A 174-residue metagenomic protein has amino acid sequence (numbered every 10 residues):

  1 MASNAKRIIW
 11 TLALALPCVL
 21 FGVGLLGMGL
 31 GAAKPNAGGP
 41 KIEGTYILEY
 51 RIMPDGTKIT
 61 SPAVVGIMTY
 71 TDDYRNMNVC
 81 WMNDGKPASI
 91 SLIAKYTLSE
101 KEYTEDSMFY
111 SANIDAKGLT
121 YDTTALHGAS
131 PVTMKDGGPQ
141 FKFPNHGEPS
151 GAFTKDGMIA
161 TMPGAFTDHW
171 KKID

Functional and structural regions predicted by a protein language model:
A2-A15: N-terminal Sec-pathway targeting helices
T11, P17-C18, G22-S91, S99-D174: Lipid interaction determinants
